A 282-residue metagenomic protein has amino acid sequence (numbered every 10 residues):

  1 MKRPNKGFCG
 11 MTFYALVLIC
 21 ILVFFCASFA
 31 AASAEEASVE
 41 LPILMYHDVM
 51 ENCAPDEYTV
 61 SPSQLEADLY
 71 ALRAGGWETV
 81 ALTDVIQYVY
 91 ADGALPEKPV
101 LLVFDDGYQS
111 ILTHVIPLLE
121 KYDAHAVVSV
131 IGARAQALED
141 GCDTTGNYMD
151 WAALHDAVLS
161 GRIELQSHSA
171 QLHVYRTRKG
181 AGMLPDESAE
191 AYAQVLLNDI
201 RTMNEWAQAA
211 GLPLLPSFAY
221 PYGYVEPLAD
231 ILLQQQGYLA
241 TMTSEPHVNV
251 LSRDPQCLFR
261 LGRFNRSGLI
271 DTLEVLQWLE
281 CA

Functional and structural regions predicted by a protein language model:
R3-V17: N-terminal Sec-pathway targeting helices
A15-A27: Bacterial N-terminal signal peptides
A27-V100, F259, R263-S267, Q277-A282: N-terminal pre-catalytic segment of deacetylase/amide-hydrolase enzymes
V39-N52, D56, K98-V100, E120-E226 (+1 more regions): Metal-dependent polysaccharide deacetylase catalytic core of the NodB/CE4 family, i.e., the active-site-bearing domain
S63-A67, A71-A74, V80, D84 (+9 more regions): Extracytoplasmic/secreted proteins, especially bacterial periplasmic and envelope-associated proteins
V85-Y88, I111-I116, G141-V158, P246-V250: Alpha-helical scaffolding within the catalytic cores of extracellular/periplasmic polymer-degrading hydrolases
L197, A210-P216, Y224-I270: His/Asp/Glu-enriched short active-site or ligand-binding loop at hydrolase and phosphoryl-transfer sites
